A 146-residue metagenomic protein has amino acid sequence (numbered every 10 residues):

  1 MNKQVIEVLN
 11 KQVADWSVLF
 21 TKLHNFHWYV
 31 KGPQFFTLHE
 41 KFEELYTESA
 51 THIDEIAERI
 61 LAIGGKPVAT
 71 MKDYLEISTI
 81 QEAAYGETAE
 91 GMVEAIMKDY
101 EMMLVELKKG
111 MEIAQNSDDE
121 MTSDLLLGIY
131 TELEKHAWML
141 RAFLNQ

Functional and structural regions predicted by a protein language model:
M1-Q4, L19-L45, E106-M121: Helix-loop segments that flank and shape redox-cofactor active sites
Q4-Q12, P33-T51, A89-I96, E120-E134: Alpha-helical scaffold segments that form or flank carboxylate-/histidine-based iron centers
V13, F20, H27, I53 (+5 more regions): A structural signal for well-ordered alpha-helices, especially hydrophobic packing surfaces of coiled-coils
V30-P33, D73, I77-Q81: Short, charge-patterned binding micro-sites
T37-D73: Conserved alpha-helical segments that form or flank metal/cofactor-binding pockets of metalloenzymes
D54, E58, S78-G128: Acidic/histidine-rich alpha-helical segments that form the ligand environment of transition-metal centers
M71-K72, L125, L144: Short loop/turn and capping residues at structural boundaries
